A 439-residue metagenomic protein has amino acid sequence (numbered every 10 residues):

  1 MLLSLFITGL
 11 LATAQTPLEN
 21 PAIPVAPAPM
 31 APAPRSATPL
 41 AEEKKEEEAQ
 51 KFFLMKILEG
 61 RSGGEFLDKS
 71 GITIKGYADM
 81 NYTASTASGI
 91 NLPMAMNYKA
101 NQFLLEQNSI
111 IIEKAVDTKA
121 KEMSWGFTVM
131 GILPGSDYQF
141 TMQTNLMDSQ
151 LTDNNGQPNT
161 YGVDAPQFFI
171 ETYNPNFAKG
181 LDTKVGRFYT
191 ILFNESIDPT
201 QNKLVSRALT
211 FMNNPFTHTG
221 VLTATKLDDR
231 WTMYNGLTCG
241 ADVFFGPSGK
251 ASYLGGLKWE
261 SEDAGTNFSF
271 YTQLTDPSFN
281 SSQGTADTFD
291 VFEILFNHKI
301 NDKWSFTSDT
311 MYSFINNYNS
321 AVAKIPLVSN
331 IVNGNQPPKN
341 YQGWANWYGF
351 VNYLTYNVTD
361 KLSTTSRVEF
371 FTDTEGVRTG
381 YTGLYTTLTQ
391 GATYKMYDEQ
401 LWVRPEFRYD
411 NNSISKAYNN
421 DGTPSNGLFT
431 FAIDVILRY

Functional and structural regions predicted by a protein language model:
L2-L3, F169: Domain-scale selection of a single, long terminal region that carries the protein's primary operational module
L3-A87: N-terminal periplasmic/intermembrane-space "pro-region" immediately following the signal or transit peptide
F52-F53, S252, T430: N-terminal amphipathic/basic helix or basic patch
G60-G240, G249-L254, K258-E262, Y353-V358 (+1 more regions): Outer membrane beta-barrel
M94-N97, D137-F140, D148, T152-P158 (+1 more regions): Outer-membrane beta-barrel pore domains
A120-K121, G135, N213-H218, G240-A251 (+3 more regions): Solvent-exposed loop/turn segments connecting transmembrane beta-strands in outer-membrane beta-barrel proteins
F245, G249-A251, K258, N267 (+1 more regions): Hydrophobic secondary-structure block in the mid-to-C-terminal portion of proteins
